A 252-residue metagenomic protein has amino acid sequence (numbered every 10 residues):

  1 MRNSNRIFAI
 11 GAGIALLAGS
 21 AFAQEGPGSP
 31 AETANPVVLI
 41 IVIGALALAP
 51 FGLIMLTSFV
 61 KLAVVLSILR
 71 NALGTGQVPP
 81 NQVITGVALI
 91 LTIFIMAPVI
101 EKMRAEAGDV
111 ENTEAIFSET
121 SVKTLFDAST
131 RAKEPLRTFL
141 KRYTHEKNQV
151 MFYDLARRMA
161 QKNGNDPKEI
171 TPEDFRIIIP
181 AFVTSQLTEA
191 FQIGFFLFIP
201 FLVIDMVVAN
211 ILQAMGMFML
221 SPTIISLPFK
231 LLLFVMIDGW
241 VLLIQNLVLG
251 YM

Functional and structural regions predicted by a protein language model:
M1-Q24: N-terminal secretory/membrane targeting signals
G19-M252: Hydrophobic alpha-helical segments and their helix-loop boundaries in membrane and membrane-proximal proteins
